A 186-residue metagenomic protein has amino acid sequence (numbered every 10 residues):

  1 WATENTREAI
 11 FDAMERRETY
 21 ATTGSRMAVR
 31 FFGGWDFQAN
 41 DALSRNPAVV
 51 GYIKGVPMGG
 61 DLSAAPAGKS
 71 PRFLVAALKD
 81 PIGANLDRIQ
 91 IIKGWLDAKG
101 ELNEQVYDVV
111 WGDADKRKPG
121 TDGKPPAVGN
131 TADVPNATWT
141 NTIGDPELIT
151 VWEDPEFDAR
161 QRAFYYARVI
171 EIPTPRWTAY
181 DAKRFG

Functional and structural regions predicted by a protein language model:
W1-G186: C-terminal functional module detector
